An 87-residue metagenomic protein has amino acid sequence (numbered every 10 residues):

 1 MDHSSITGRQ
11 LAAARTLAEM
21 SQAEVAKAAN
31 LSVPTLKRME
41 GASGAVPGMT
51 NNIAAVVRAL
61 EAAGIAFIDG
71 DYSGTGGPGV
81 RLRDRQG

Functional and structural regions predicted by a protein language model:
M1-T16, V57: A short, Lys/Arg-rich alpha-helix, primarily the initiator
L11-E24, D84-R85: Short basic helix-loop element that most often maps to the first helix and adjoining turn of HTH DNA-binding modules
A14, A28, M39: Residues in the recognition helix of alpha-helical DNA-binding motifs
A28, M49, S73: Residue-level "edge-of-site" marker
N30, T50-F67: DNA major-groove recognition helix of helix-turn-helix/homeodomain DNA-binding modules
L31-G48: Recognition helix of helix-turn-helix/homeodomain-like DNA-binding domains that insert into the DNA major groove
A63-G87: Short, charged recognition helix plus adjacent turn of helix-turn-helix-like nucleic-acid-binding domains
